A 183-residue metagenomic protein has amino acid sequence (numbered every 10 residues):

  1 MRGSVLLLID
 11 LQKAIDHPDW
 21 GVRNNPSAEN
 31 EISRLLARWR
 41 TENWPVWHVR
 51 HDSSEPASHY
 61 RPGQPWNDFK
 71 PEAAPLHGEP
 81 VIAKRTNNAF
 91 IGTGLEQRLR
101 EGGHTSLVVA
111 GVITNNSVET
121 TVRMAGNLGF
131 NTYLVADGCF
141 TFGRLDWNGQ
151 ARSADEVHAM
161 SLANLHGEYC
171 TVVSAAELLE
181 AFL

Functional and structural regions predicted by a protein language model:
M1-V5, E31-E42, H59-L183: Active-site-adjacent betaalpha module
L6, K13: Alpha-helical bundle segments that constitute or directly flank the non-heme di-iron/ferroxidase center
L8, W44-H51, V135: Short beta-strand segments at enzyme active-site cores
L11, D52, T114: A generic "binding-loop/recognition-motif" signal
A14-P18: Short acidic, Gly/Ser-rich segments with clustered Asp/Glu that frequently serve as metal-coordination loops in enzyme
D19-R23, S58-P62: Short, solvent-exposed loop/turn segments at secondary-structure boundaries
W20-H48: A short alpha/beta connector and helix-capping loop motif
E55: Small-residue-rich anion-binding loops in enzyme active sites
